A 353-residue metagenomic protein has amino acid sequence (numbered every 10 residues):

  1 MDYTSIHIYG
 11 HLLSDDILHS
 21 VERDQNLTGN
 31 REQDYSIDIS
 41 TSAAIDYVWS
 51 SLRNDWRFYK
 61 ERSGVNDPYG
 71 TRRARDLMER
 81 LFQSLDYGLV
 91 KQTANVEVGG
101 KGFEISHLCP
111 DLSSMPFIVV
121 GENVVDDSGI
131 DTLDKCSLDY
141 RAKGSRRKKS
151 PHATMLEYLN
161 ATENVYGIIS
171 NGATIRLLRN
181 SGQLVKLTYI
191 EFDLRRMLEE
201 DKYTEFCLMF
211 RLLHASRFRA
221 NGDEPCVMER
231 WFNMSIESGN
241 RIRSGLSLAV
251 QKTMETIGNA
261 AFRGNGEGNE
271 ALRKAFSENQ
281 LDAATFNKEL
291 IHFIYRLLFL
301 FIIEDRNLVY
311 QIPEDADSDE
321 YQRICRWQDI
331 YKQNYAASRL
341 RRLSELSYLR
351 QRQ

Functional and structural regions predicted by a protein language model:
M1-V65, S113-R296, L300-I303, N307: Short, basic/polar, glycine-containing "phosphate-handling" surface segments that engage DNA
K60-A94: Acidic-basic catalytic patches of nuclease active cores, encompassing PD-(D/E)XK and other metal-cofactor nuclease
L81, L85-S113: Active-site metal-binding core of divalent-cation-utilizing nuclease and nuclease-like domains
F293, L297, F301-Q353: Extended, well-ordered alpha-helical scaffold/bundle regions in very large, multi-domain proteins
